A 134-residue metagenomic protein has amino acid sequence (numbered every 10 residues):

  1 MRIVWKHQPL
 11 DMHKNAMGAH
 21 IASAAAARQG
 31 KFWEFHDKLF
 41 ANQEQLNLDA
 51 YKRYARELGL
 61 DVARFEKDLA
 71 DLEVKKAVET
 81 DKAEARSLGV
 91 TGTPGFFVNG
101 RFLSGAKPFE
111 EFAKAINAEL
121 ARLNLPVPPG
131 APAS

Functional and structural regions predicted by a protein language model:
M1-R56, D61, E66, L88-T91 (+1 more regions): Structural alpha/beta surface segment adjacent to cysteine/selenocysteine redox centers across thiol/disulfide enzymes
K52-S134: C-terminal cap of thioredoxin/glutaredoxin-like
